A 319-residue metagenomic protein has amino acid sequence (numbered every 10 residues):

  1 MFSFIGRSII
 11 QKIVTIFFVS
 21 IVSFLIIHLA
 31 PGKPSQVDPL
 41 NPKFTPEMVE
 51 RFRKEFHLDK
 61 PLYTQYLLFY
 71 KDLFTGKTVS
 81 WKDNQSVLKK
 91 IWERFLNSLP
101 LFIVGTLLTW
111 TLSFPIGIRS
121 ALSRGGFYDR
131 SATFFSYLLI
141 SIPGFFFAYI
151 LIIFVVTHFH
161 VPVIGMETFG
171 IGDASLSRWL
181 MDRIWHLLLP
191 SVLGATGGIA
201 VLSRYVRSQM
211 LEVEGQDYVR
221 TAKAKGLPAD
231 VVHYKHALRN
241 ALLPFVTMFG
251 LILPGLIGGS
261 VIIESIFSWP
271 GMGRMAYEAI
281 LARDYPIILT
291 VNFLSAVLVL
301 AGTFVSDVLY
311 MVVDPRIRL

Functional and structural regions predicted by a protein language model:
F2-S3, F95-Y128, G144, D173-L319: Alpha-helical transmembrane segments of integral membrane proteins, especially multi-pass inner/plasma-membrane
G6-I16: N-terminal signal-anchor/signal peptide hydrophobic helix marking the start of the first transmembrane segment
K12, K43, W110, Y137 (+4 more regions): Residue-level recognition of pore/gate-forming positions within transmembrane alpha-helices of multi-pass
K12, R94, S98, F134-S141 (+1 more regions): Residue-level signal for discrete positions within transmembrane alpha-helices of multi-pass small-molecule
I16-L67, V155-L180: Hydrophobic alpha-helical transmembrane segments of membrane transport/permease proteins and related membrane-embedded
I21, E47, P61, Q65-F69 (+6 more regions): Generic alpha-helical secondary structure signal
S23-A30, H57, K71, F135-G165 (+1 more regions): Membrane-water interface segments at the C-terminal ends of transmembrane alpha-helices in multi-pass inner-membrane
L58-F114: An internal, D/E-rich "acidic patch" concept
